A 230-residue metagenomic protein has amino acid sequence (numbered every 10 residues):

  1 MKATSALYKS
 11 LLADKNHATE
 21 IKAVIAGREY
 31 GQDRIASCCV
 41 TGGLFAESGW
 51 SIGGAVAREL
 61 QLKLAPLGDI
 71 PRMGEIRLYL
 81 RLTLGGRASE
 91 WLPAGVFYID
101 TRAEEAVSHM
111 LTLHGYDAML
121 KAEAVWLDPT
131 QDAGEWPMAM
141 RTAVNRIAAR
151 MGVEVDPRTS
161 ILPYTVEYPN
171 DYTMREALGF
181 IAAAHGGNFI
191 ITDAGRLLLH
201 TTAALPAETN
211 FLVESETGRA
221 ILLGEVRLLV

Functional and structural regions predicted by a protein language model:
M1-G134, L178-G186, L212, T217-R219 (+1 more regions): Assembly/oligomerization scaffold segments
E47-G49, K121-V144, V155-F180, A203-F211: Short acidic/polar beta-strand-loop edge motifs in secreted extracellular and Gram-negative envelope-associated
H109-L111, G195-L198: Hydrophobic residues embedded in beta-strands of well-ordered beta-sheets
M151-S160, A184-R196: Short, well-structured beta-strand/strand-turn elements
E176-N188, R196-L197, T201-A203: Internal metal/ion-chelating core segments
L205, A220-I221: A compositionally biased, intrinsically disordered/low-complexity signal enriched for hydrophobic/aromatic residues
